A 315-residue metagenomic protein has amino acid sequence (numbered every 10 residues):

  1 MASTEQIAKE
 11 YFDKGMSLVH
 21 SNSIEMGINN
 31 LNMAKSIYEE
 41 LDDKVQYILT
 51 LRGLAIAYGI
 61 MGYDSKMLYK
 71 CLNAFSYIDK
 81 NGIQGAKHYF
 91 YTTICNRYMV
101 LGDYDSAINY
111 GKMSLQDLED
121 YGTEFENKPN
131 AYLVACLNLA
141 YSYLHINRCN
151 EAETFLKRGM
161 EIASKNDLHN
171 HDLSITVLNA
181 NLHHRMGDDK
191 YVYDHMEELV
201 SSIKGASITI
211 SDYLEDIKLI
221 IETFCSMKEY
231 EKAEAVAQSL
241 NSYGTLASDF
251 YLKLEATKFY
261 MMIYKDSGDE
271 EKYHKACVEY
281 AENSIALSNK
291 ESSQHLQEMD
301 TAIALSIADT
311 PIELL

Functional and structural regions predicted by a protein language model:
M1-S3, S36-K44, S76-G85, D117-P129 (+3 more regions): Flexible helix-coil transition and linker loops at the boundaries of alpha-helical arrays
I7, E40, Y47, K87 (+6 more regions): Residues that mark the junctions of alpha-helical repeat units in TPR/alpha-solenoid scaffolds
K9-S23, I48-G62, Y89-G102, A131-N147 (+3 more regions): Tandem amphipathic alpha-helical repeat scaffolds
L18-V19, Y38, Y58, I78 (+10 more regions): Eukaryotic all-alpha helical interaction scaffolds
D249-L315: Hydrophobic positions within repeat-based interaction scaffolds
